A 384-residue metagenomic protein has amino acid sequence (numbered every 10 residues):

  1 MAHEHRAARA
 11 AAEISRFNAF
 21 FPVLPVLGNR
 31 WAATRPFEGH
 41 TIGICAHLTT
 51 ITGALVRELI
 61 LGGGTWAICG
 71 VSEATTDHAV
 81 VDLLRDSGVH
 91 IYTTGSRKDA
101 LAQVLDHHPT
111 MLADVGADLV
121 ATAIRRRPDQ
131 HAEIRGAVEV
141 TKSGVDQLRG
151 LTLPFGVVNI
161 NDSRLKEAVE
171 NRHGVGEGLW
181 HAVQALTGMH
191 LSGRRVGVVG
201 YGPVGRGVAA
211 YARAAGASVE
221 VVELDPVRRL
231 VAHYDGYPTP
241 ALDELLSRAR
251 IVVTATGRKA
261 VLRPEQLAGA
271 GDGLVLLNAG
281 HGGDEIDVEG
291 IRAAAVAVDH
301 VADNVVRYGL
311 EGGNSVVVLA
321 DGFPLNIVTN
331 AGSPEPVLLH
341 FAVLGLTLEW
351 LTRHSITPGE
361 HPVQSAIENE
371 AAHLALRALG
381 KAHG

Functional and structural regions predicted by a protein language model:
M1-F37, V71-T76, V81-R194: Glycine/serine-rich phosphate-binding loop and adjoining beta1-alpha1 elements at the start of nucleotide-handling
A8-L24, G39-T41, T49, G156-G193 (+1 more regions): Adenosine-phosphate binding glycine-rich loop
P36-T52, W180-V183, T187-R213, E220: Glycine-rich adenosine-cofactor-binding loop
L48-G63: Histidine-anchored nucleotide/phosphate-binding helix
G63-T65, V89, D129-R135, L153-F155 (+3 more regions): A short helix->loop->beta-strand "cap" motif at the edges of active sites that frequently abuts
W66-D82, V158-I160, V199, R213-D235: NAD(P)-binding Rossmann-fold cofactor-contacting core
G70, L112-D114, P128-S143, L267-G309 (+1 more regions): ADP-ribose/adenylate-binding Rossmann-like module
D106-A117, Y237-I286: Rossmann-like NAD(P)-binding element
